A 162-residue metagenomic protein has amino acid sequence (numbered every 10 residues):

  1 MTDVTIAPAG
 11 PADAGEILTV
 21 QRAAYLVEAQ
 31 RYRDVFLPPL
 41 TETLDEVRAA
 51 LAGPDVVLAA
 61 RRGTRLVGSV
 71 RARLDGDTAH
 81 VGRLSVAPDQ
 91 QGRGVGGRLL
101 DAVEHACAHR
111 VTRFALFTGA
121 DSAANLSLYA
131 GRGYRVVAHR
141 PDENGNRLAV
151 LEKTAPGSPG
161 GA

Functional and structural regions predicted by a protein language model:
V4-T19: A short beta-loop-alpha structural element at the N-terminal edge of CoA-dependent acyl/N-acetyltransferase catalytic
T19-R48: Conserved GNAT-fold acetyl-CoA-binding loop/helix
D45-A59, H80: A short helix-loop-beta-strand connector motif used in the catalytic cores of GNAT acetyltransferases and, in some
A59, R65-R73, H80-S85: Conserved beta-strand in the GNAT
L84-Q91, T118-A120: A short, internal acetyl-CoA/4′-phosphopantetheine-binding micro-motif in the GNAT/acyltransferase core
V86, G92-H105, S127-G131: Conserved acetyl-CoA-binding loop-helix of GNAT-fold acetyltransferases
G97, A120-A138, E143-N144: Conserved active-site alpha-helix within GNAT-family acetyltransferase domains
C107-T118: Conserved GNAT acetyl-CoA-binding A-motif
